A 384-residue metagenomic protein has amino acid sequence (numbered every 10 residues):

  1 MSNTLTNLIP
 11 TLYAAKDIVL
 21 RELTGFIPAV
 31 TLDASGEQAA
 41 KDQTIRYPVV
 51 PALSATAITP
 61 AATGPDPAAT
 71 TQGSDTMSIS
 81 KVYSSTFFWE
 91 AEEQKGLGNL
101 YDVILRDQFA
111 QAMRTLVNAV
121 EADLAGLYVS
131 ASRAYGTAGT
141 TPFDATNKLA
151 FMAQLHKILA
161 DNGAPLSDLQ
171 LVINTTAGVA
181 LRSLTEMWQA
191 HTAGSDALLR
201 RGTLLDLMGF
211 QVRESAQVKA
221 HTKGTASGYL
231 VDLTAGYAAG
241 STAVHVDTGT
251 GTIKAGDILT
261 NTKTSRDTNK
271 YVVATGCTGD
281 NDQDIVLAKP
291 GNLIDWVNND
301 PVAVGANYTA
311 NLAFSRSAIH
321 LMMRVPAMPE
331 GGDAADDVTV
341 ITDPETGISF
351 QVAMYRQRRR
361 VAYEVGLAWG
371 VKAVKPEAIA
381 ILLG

Functional and structural regions predicted by a protein language model:
M1-A29, E37-A39, T192-G224, V302-G384: Protruding loop/beta-arch "assembly-hinge" segments enriched in small, turn-prone residues
M1-I79: N-terminal "assembly arms/tails" that initiate or stabilize quaternary assembly in self-assembling proteins
D33-A34, T137-A150, D247-G251: Surface-exposed ligand/attachment interfaces on beta-rich extracellular proteins
A34-K41, V49-T56, L149-S183, E345: Short, low-complexity, charged/polar segments at coil/turn and helix-coil boundaries
D42-Q43, A61-G64, A69, A239-T242 (+2 more regions): Glycine-centered loop/turn motifs
Y47, T76-K148, A160-A177, G202-V212 (+1 more regions): Long, contiguous amphipathic alpha-helices that act as assembly "spine/axial" helices in icosahedral shell and virion
A55-I58, F87-F88, A180-S183, H221 (+1 more regions): Short helix/loop capping segments that flank catalytic or ligand/cofactor-binding pockets
A180-V297, I381-G384: Autoprocessing Asn-cyclization modules and mimics
